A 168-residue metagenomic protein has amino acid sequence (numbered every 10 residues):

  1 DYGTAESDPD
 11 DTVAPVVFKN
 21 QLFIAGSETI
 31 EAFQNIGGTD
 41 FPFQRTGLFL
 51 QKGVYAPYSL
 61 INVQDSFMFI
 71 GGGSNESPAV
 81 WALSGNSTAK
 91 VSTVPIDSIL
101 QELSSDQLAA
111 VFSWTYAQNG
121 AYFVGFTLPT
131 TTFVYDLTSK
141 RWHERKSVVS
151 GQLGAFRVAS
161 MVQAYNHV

Functional and structural regions predicted by a protein language model:
D1-G3: Asp-box/WD-like beta-propeller blade repeats and closely related beta-sheet repeat scaffolds
D8-V168: Beta-sheet-dominated scaffold domains
